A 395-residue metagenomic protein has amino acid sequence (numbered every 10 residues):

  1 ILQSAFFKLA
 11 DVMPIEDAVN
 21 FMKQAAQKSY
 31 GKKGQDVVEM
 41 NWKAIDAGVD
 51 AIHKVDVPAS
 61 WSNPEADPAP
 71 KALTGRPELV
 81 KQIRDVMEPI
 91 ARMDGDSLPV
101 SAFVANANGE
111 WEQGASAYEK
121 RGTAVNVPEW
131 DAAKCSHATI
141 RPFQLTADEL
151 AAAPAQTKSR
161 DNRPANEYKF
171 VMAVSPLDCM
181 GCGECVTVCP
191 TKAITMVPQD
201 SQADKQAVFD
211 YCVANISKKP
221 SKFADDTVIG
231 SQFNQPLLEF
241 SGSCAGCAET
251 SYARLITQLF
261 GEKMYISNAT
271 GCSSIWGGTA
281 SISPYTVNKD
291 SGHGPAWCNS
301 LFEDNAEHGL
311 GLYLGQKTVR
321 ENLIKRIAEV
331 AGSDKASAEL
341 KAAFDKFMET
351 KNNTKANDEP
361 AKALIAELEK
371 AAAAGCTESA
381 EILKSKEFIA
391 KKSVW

Functional and structural regions predicted by a protein language model:
I1-S29: Short alpha-helices
A18, M22, G31-C179, V186-S393: Ferredoxin-type iron-sulfur electron-transfer modules and their immediate structural context
